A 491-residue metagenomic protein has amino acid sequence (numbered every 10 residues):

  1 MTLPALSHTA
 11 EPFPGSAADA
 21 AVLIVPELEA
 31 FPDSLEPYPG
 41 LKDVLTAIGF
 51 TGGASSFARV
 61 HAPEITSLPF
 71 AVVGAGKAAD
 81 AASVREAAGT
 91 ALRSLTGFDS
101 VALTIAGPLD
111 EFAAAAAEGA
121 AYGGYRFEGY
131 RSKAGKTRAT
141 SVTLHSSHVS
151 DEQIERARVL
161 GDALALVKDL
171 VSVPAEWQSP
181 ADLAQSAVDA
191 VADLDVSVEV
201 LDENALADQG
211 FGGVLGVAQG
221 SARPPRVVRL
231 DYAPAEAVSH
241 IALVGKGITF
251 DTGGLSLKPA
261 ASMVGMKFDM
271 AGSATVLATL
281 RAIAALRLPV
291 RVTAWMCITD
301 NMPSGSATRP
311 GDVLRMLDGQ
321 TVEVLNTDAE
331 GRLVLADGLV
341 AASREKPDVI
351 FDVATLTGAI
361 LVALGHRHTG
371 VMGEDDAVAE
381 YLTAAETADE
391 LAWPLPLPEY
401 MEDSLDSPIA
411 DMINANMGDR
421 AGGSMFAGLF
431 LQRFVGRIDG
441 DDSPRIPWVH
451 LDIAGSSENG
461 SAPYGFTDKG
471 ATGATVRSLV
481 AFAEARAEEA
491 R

Functional and structural regions predicted by a protein language model:
M1-H240, A285, P463, K469 (+3 more regions): Glycine-/small-residue-enriched capping loops at alpha/beta junctions
T2, A184-R491: A generic structural signal for tightly packed, nonpolar segments enriched in small/aliphatic residues
